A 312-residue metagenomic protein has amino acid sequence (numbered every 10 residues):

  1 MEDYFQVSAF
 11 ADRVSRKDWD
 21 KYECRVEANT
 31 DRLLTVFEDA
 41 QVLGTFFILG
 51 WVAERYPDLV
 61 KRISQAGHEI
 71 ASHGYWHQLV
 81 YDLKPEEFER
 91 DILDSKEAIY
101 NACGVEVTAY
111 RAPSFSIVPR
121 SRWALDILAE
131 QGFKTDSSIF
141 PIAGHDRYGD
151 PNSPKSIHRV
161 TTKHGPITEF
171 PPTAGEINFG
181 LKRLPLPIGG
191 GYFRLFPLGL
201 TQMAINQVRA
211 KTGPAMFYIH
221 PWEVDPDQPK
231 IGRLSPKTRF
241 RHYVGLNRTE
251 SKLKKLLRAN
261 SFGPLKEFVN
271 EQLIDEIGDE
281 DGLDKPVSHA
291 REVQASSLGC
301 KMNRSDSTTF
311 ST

Functional and structural regions predicted by a protein language model:
M1-F179, P197-T312: Catalytic alpha-helical scaffold of carbohydrate-active enzymes acting on polysaccharides/glycoconjugates
L184-L195: Surface-exposed cleft-lining segments at the edges of enzyme active sites
